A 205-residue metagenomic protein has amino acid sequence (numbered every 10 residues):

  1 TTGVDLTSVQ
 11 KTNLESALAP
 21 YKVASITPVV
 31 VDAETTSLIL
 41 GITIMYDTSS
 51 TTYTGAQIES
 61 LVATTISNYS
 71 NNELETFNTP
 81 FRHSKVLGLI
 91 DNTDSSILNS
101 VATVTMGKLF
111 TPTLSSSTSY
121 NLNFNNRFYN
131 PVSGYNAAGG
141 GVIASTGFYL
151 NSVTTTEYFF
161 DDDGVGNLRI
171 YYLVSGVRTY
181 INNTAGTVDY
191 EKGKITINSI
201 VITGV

Functional and structural regions predicted by a protein language model:
T1-E73, F77: Carbohydrate-recognition loop of C-type lectin domains
T2-D5, T48-Y53, E73, N92 (+3 more regions): Short beta-strands and strand-coil junctions in structured, solvent-facing domains, enriched
K11-Y21, G88-I90, R169-L173: Short amphipathic alpha-helix segments
I26, T36-L40, S100-A102, T118-Y120 (+1 more regions): Structural beta-strand/beta-sheet cores of well-ordered domains, especially the beta-sheet scaffolds that support
V31, A56-S145, L150-N151: An aromatic-glycine-centered, glycine-rich loop/turn in mixed alpha/beta architecture
A138-Y180: Structural flexibility/helix-modulation signal
V165-G166, L173-V205: Surface-exposed interaction regions enriched in Ser/Thr/Asp/Glu that occur as long low-complexity tracts or repetitive
